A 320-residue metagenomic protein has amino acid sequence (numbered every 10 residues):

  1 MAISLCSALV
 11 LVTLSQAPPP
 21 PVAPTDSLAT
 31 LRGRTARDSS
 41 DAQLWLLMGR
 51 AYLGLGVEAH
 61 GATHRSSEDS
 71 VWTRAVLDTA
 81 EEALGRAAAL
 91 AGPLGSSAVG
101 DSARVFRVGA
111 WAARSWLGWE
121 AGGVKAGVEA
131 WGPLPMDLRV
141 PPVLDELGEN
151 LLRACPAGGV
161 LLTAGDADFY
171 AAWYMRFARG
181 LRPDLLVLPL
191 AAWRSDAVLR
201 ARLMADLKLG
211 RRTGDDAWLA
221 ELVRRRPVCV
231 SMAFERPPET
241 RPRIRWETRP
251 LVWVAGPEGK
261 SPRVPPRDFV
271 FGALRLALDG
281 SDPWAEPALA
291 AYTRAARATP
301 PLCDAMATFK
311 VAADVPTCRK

Functional and structural regions predicted by a protein language model:
A2-T13: Bacterial N-terminal signal peptides
T13-A157, R176-K320: ER/secretory pathway lumenal C-terminal domains and tails of membrane proteins involved in glycoprotein biogenesis
L162-D166, L190: Short His-Asn-centered micro-motif
Y170-A172: Phosphate- and divalent-cation-binding pockets in alpha/beta enzyme and binding domains that engage nucleotide-derived
